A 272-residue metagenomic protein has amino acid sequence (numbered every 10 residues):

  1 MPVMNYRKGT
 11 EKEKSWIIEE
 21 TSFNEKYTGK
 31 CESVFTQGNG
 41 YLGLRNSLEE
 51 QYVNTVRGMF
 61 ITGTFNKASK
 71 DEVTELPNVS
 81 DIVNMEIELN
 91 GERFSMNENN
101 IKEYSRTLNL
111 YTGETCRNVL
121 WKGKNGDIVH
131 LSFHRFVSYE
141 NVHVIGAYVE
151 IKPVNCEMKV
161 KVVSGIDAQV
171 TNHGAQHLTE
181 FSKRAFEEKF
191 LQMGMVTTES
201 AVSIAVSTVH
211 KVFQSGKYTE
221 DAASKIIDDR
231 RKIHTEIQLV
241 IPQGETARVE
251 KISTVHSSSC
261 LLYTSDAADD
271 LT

Functional and structural regions predicted by a protein language model:
M1-I233, Q243, A247, S253 (+1 more regions): Accessory carbohydrate-recognition regions in carbohydrate-active enzymes
Y263-T272: Single conserved hydrophobic/aromatic residue that forms the stacking wall/gate of nucleotide- or nucleobase-binding
